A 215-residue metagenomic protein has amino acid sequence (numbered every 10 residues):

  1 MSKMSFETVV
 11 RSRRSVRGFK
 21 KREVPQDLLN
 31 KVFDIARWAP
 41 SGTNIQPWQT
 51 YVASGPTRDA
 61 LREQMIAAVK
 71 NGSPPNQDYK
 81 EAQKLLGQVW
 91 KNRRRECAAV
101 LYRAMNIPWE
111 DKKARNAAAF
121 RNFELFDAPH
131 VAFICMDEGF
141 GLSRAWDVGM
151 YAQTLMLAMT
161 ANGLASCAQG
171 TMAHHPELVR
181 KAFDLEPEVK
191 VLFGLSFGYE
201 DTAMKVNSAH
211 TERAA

Functional and structural regions predicted by a protein language model:
M1-A215: Acidic, surface-exposed loops and disordered segments
